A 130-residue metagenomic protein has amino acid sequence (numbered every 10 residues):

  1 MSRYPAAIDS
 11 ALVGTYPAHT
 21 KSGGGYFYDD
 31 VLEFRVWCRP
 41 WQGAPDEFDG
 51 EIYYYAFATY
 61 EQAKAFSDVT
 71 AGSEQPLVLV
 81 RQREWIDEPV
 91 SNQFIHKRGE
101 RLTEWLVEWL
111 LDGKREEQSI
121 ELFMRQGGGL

Functional and structural regions predicted by a protein language model:
M1-E51, Y55, I120, M124-R125 (+1 more regions): ADP-ribose/NAD+-binding catalytic cleft of ART/PARP-like enzymes
D9, D29-D30, D46-D49, D68 (+4 more regions): Acidic-enriched, low-complexity/disordered segments with a strong bias for Aspartate over Glutamate
D30-L32, S73-R81: Short beta-strand micro-motifs in enzyme catalytic cores
R39-W41, Y60, Q82-W85: Generic structural motif
D49-S73: A short, charged, amphipathic alpha-helix used as a generic interaction element across diverse proteins
L79-L130: Active-site and NAD+-binding cores of ADP-ribose-processing enzymes
